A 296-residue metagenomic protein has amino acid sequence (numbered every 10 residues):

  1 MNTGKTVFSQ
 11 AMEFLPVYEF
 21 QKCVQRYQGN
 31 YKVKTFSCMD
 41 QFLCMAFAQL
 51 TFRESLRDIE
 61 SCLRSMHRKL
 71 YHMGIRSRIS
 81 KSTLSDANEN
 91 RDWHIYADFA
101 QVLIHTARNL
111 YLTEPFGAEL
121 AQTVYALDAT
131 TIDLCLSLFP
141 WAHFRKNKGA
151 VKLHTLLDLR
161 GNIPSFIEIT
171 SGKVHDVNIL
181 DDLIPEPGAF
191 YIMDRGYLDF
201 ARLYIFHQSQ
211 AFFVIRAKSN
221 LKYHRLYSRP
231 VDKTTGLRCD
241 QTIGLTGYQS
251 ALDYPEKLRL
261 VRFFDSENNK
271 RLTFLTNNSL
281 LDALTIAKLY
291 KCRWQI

Functional and structural regions predicted by a protein language model:
M1-D58, C62, R91, D98-V102 (+4 more regions): Single, function-defining residue in the core of a domain
M66, L70-M73: Blade-loop segments of beta-propeller domains
M73-R91, Q101: Major-groove recognition helix of helix-turn-helix-like DNA-binding domains
